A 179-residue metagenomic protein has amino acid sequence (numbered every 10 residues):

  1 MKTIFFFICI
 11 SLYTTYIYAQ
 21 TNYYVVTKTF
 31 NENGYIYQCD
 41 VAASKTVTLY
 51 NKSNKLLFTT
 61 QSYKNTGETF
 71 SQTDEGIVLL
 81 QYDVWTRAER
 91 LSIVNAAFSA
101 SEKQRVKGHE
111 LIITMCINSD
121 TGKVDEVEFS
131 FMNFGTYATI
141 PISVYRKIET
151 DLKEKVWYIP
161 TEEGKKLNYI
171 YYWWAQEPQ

Functional and structural regions predicted by a protein language model:
M1-T27: Bacterial Sec-dependent N-terminal signal peptides
Q20-Q179: Charge-biased low-complexity segments
